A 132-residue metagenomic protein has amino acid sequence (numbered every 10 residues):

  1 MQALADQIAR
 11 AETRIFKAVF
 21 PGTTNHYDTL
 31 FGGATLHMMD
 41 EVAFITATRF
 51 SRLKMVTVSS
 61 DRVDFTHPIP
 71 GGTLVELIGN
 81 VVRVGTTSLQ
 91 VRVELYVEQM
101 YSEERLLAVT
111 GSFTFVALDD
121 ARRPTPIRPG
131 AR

Functional and structural regions predicted by a protein language model:
Q2-I15, I69-G71, V82-R132: HotDog/MaoC-like acyl-thioester-processing domains
Q2-S59, V116-R132: Hot-dog-fold acyl-thioester-processing enzymes
V19-T23, S60-H67, V97-Q99: Short, well-ordered turn and helix-capping elements at secondary-structure junctions
R52-T73: Small beta-barrel nucleic-acid-binding modules, principally OB-folds
